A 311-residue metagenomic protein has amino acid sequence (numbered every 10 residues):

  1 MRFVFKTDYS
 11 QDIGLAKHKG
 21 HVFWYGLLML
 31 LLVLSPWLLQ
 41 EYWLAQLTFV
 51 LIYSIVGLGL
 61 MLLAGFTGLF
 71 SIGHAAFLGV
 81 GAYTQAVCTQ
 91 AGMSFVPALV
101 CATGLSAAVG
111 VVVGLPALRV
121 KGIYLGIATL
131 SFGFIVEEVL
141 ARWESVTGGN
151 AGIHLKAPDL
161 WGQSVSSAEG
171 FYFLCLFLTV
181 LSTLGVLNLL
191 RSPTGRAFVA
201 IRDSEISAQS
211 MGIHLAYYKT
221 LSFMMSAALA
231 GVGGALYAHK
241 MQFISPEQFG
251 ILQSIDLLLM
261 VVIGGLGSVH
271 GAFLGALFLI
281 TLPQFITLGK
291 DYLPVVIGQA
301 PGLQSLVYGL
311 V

Functional and structural regions predicted by a protein language model:
M1-V311: Transmembrane alpha-helices and adjacent helix-loop boundaries
